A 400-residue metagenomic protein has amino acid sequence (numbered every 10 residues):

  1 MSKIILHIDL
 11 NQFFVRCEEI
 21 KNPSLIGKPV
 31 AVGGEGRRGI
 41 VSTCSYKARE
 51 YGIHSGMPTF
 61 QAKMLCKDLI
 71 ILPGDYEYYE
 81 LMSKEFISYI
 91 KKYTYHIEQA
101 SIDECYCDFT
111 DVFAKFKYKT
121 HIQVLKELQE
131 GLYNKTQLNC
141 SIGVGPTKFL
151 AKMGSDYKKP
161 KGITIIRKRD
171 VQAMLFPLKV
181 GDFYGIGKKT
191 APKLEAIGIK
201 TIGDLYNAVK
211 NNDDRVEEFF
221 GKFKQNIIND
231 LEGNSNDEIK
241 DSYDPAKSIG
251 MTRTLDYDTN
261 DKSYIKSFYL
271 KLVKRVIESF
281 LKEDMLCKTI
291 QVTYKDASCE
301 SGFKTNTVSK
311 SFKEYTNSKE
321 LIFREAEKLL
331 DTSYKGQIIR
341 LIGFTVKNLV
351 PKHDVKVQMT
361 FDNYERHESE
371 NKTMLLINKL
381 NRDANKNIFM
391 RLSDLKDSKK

Functional and structural regions predicted by a protein language model:
M1-N229, N236, Y364-K400: Gly/Gly-Pro- and Ser/Thr-rich, intrinsically disordered tail segments characteristic of DNA damage-repair and tolerance
H7, P192-G336: DNA-contacting surface of Y-family translesion DNA polymerases
N11, R37, A297-C299, L349-P351: Short, glycine-/Ser/Thr-/acidic-enriched flexible segments
I102, Q137-N139, I277, C287-T289 (+1 more regions): Short secondary-structure junction motifs
F113-K117, E300-S301, V350-K356: Short, charged/polar, Gly/Pro-enriched secondary-structure boundary elements
P146-F149, D230-L231, L286-A297, I339-V350 (+1 more regions): A glycine-rich phosphate-binding loop feature that marks nucleotide/adenosyl-phosphate handling sites
T307-K400: Acidic, metal-coordinating catalytic segment for phosphate/diphosphate chemistry, firing primarily on the Nudix
